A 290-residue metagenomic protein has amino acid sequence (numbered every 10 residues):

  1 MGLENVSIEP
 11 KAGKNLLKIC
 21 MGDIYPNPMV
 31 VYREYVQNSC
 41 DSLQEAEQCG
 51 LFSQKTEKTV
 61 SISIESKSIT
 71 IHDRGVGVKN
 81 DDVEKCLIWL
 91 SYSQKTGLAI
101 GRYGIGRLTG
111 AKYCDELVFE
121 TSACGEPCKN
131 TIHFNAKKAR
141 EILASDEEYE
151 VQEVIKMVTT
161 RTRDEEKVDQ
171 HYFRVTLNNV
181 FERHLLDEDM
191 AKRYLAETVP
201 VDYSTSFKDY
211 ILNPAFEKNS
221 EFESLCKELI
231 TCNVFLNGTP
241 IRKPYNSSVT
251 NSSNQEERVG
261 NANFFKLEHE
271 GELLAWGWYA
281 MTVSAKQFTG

Functional and structural regions predicted by a protein language model:
M1-K11, R33, A46-I100, G125-G290: Interdomain "switch/hinge" adjacent to the Bergerat
K11-L17: Conserved catalytic submotifs in the C-terminal HATPase_c
L17-D23: Conserved HAMP-HisKA connector
D23-V60, G106-K112: Conserved ATP-binding N-box helix of the HATPase_c
S39-S42, W89-Q94, E116, E120: Conserved, well-folded catalytic cores of nucleic-acid-processing and energy-transducing macromolecular machines
I105-A139: Conserved glycine-/histidine-rich ATP-lid loop and adjacent helix of the Bergerat-fold HATPase_c
